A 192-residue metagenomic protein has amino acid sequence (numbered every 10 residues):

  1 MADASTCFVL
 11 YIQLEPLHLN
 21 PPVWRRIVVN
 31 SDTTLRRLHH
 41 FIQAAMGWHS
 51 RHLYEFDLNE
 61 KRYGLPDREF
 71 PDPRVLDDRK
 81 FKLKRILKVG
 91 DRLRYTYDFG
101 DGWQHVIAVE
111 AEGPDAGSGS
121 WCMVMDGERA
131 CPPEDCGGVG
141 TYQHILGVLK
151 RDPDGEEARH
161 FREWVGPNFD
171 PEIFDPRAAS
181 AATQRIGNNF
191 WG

Functional and structural regions predicted by a protein language model:
M1-G192: Short linear regulatory motifs enriched in tryptophan with gly/pro/ser
